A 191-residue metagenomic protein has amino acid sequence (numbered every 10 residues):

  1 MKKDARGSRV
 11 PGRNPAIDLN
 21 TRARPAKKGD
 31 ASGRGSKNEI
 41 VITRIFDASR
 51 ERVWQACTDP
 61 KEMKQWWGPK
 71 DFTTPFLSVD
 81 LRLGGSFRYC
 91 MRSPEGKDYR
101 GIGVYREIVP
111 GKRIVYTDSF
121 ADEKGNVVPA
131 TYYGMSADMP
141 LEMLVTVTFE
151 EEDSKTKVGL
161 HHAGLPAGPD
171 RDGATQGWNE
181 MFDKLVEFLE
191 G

Functional and structural regions predicted by a protein language model:
M1-P25, D138-L141, A163-G191: A conserved amphipathic terminal alpha-helix motif
K2-T74: Hydrophobic ligand-binding cavity/cleft-lining segments
K37-T43, R50, S86, R100 (+3 more regions): Intrinsic-disorder/low-complexity, polar/charged segments enriched in Ser/Thr/Lys/Arg/Asp/Glu/Gln
V41, K61-R100, V104: Short beta-edge strand/loop motif at the mouth of beta-sheet-based domains
R44, F76-L77, G101-E107, E142-E150: Hydrophobic/aromatic beta-strand elements that line small-molecule binding cavities or substrate pockets in beta-rich
R50-E51, L81-R82, R106-I114, T148-K157: A short, structured loop/turn motif at beta-sheet edges
V53, M63, F87, Y105 (+4 more regions): Hydrophobic pocket/interface hotspot
V115-D118, G125-N179: Beta-strand/loop substructures that line and gate deep hydrophobic ligand-binding cavities in soluble
